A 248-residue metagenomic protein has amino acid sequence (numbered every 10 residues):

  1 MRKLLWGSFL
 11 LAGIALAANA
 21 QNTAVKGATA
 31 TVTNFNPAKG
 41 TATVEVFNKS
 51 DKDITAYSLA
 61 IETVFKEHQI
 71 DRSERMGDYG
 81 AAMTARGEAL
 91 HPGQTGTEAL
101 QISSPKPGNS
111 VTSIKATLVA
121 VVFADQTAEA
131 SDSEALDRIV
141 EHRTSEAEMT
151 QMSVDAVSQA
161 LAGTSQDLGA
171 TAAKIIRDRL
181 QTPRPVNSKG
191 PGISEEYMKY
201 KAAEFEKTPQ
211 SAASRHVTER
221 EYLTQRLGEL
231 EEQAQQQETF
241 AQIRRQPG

Functional and structural regions predicted by a protein language model:
L4-I14: Sec-dependent N-terminal signal peptides
A20-T43, K49, S58, E148-M152: Low-complexity, acidic Ser/Thr/Pro/Gly-rich terminal tails and inter-domain linkers that flank the onset of structured
E45-D53, T63: Asparagine-centered strand-capping/turn motif at beta-strand->loop junctions
D53-A60, I70-E74: Short, hydrophobic/aromatic beta-strand segments
E67-N109: Intrinsically disordered, low-complexity Pro/Gly/Ser/Thr-rich segments with frequent PxxP/GP/PP motifs and embedded
K106-D125: Short, surface-exposed ligand- or partner-binding patches at beta-edge/loop junctions that are enriched in aromatics
A130-P183: Charged, amphipathic alpha-helical linkers/stalks
G169-G248: A eukaryote-biased signal for long
